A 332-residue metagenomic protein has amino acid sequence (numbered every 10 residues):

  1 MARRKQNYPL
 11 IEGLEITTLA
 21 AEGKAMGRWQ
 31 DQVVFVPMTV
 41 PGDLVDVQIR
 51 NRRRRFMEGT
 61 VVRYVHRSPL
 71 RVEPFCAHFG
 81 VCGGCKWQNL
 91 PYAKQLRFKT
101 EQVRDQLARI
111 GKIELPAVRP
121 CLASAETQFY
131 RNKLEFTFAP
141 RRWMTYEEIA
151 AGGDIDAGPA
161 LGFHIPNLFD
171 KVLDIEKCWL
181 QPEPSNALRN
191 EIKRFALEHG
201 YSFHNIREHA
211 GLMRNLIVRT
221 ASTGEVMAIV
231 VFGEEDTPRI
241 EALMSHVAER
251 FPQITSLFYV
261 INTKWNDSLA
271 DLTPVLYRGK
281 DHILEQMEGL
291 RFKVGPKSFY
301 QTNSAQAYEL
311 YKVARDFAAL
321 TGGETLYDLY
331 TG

Functional and structural regions predicted by a protein language model:
A2-G332: Accessory RNA-recognition modules of RNA-modification enzymes
